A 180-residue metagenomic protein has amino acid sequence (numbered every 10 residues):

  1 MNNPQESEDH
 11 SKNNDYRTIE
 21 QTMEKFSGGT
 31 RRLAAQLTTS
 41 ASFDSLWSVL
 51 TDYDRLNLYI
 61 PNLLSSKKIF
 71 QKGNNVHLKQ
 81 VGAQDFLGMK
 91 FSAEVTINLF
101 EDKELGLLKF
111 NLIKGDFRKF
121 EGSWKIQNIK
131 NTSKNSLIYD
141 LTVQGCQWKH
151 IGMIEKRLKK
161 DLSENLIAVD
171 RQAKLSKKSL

Functional and structural regions predicted by a protein language model:
M1-N75: Hydrophobic ligand-binding cavity/cleft-lining segments
F26, N57, K67-K114, G145 (+2 more regions): Glycine-rich portal/gate segments that line the openings of hydrophobic small-molecule binding cavities
T30-T38, N75-H77, E94, L107 (+2 more regions): Intrinsic-disorder/low-complexity, polar/charged segments enriched in Ser/Thr/Lys/Arg/Asp/Glu/Gln
A34-L37, S66-K67, A93-E101, E121-N128: Hydrophobic/aromatic beta-strand elements that line small-molecule binding cavities or substrate pockets in beta-rich
T38, S42-S48, F91, I154-D161 (+1 more regions): Short amphipathic alpha-helical segments
T39, G82, L141-V143: Hydrophobic beta-strand positions in extracellular immunoglobulin-like domains
S45-L50, L56, L99, L137-Y139 (+1 more regions): Hydrophobic pocket/interface hotspot
N111-K160, E164: Beta-strand/loop substructures that line and gate deep hydrophobic ligand-binding cavities in soluble
